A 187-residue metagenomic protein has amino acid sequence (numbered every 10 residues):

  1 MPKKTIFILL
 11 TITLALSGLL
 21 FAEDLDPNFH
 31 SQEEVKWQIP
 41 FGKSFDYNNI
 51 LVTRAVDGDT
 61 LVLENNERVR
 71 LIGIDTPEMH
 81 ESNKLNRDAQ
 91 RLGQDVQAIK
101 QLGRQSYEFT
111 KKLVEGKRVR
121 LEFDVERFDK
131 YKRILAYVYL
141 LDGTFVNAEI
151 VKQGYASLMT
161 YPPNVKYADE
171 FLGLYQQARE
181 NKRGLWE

Functional and structural regions predicted by a protein language model:
P2-E187: Small beta-barrel nucleic-acid-binding modules, primarily SNase/OB-fold domains and secondarily Tudor-like barrels
